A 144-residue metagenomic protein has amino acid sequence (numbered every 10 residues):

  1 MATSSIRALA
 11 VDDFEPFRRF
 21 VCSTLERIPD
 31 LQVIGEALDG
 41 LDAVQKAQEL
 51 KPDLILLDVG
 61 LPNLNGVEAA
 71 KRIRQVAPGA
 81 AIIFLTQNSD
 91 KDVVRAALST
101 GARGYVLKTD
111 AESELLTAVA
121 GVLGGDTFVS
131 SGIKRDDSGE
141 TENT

Functional and structural regions predicted by a protein language model:
S5-P16, V21-L25: Conserved acidic segment of CheY-like receiver
V11-D12, A37, I55: Conserved sequence signature across two-component system core domains
D30-L38, K46: Short hydrophobic/Thr-rich beta-strand motif most characteristic of the beta2 strand and flanking loop of CheY-like
D39-D42, N65-E68: Acidic catalytic/metal-coordinating carboxylates
Q48-L50, R72-A80, T100: Conserved phosphotransfer cores of two-component systems
D58, T86: Active-site residues of response regulator receiver
N65, S89-D92: Conserved phosphotransfer active-site motifs of two-component signaling proteins, especially the receiver
D92-S99, G104-T144: Short, flexible helix-to-coil linker/hinge segments that flank and couple to helix-turn-helix
